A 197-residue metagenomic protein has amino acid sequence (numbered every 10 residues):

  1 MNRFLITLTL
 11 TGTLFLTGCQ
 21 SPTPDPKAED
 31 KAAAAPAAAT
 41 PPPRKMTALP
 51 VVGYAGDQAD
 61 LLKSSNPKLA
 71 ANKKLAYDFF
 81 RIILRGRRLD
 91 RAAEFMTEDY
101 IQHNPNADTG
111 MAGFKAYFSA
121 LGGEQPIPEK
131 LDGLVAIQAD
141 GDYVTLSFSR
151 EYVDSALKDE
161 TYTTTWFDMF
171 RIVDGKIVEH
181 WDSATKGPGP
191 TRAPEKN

Functional and structural regions predicted by a protein language model:
M1-L8: Bacterial N-terminal signal peptides that target proteins for export
T11-G12: Repetitive helical segments and hydrophobic/amphipathic motifs
L16-G18: C-terminal motif of bacterial Sec signal peptides marking the signal peptidase cleavage site
Q20-N197: C-terminal and inter-domain tail/linker signature
